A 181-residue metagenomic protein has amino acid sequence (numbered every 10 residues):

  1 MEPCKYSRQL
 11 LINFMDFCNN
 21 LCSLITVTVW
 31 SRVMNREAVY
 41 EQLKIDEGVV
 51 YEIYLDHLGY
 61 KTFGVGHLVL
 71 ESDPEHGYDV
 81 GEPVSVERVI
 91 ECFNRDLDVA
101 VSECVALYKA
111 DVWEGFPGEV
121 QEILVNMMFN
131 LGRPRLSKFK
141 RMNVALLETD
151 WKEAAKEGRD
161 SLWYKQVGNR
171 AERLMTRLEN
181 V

Functional and structural regions predicted by a protein language model:
Y6-Q9: Low-complexity, intrinsically disordered or signal/transmembrane-proximal segments
C18-E52, L58, H67-V69, V84-I90 (+2 more regions): Long, amphipathic alpha-helical surface segments
Y51-Y54, Y108-P117: Surface-exposed patches in mature extracellular/periplasmic domains of secreted proteins
L58-Y60, G77-Y78: Short Gly/aromatic-enriched secondary-structure transition segments
T62-P74: A short, structured beta-strand/loop element
H76-K109, G118-V125, F129-F139: Alpha-helical segment that forms one wall of the substrate-binding/catalytic cleft in peptidoglycan-active domains
